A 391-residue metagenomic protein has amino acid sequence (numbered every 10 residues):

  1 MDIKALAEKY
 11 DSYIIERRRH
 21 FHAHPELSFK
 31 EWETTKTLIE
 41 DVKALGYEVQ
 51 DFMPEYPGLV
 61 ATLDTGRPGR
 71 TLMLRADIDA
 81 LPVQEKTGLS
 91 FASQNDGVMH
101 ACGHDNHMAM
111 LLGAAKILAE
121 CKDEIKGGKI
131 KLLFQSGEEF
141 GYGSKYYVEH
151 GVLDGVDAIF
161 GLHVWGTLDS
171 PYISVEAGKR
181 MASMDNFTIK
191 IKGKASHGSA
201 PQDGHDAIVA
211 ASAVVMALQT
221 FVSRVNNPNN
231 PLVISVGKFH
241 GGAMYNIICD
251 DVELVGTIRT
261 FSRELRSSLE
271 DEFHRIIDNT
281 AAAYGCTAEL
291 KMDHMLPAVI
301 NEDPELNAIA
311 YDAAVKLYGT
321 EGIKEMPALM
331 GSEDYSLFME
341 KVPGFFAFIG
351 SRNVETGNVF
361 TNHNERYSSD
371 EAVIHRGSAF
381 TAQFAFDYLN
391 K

Functional and structural regions predicted by a protein language model:
M1-H100, D105, A109-K126: Acidic/His- and Gly-rich active-site-bordering loop/insert found across diverse amide/peptide-bond hydrolases
I15, W32-I39, L111, I208 (+5 more regions): Hydrophobic face of alpha-helices
H20-H24, H100, H104-H107, H163 (+2 more regions): Histidine-centered active-site/metal-ligand motif
F21, A61, L74, H104 (+8 more regions): Divalent metal-coordination and catalytic microenvironments
E26, D77-D79, G137-E139, W165 (+2 more regions): Active-site beta-loop-alpha junctions enriched in small/polar residues
L59-V60, L81-V83, T87-M99, N106 (+2 more regions): Histidine/acidic-residue-rich, glycine-tolerant segments that coordinate divalent metal ions
L63, I191-G193, I258-T260: Short beta-strand-to-loop capping motifs
S212-K391: Metal-dependent amide/peptide-bond hydrolase catalytic core, centered on the "pita-bread" metallohydrolase fold
